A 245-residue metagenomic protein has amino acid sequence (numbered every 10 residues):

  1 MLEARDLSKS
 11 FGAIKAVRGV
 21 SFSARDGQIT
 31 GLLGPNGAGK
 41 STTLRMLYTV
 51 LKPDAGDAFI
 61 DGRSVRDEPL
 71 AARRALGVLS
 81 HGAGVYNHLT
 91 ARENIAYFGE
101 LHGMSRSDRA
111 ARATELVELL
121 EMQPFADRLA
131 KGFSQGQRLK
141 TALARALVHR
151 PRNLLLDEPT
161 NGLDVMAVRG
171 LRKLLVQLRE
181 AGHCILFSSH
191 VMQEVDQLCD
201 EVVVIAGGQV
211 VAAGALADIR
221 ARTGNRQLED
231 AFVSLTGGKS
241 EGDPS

Functional and structural regions predicted by a protein language model:
A24, G56-D67, A71-A72: Conserved ABC transporter NBD signature motif
A96, E100, S107-F125: Conserved ABC ATPase "signature" region
R150: Conserved catalytic motifs of ABC-family nucleotide-binding domains
L154-E158: Catalytic Walker B motif of ABC-type/P-loop ATPase nucleotide-binding domains
A213-G214: ABC ATPase "signature
